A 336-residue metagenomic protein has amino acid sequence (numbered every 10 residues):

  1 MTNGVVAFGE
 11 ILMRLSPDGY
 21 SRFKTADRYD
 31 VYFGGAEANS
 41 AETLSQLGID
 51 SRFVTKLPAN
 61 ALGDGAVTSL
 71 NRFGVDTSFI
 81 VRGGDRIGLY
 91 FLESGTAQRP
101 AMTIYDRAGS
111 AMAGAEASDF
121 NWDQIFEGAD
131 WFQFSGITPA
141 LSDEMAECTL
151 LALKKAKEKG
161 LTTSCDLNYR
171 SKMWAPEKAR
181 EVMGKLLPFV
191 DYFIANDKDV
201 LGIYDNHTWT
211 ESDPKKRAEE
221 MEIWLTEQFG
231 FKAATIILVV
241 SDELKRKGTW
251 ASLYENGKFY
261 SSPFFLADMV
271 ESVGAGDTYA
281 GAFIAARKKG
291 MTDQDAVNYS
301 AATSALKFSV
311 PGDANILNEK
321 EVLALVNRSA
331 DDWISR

Functional and structural regions predicted by a protein language model:
M1-V75, T96, A115-S118, D268-M269 (+1 more regions): Glycine-rich phosphate/adenosyl-contacting loop at the front of the ribokinase-like
A7-S21, R246-S261: Acidic-glycine-rich active-site phosphate/pyrophosphate-binding loop
D50-I137, V322-R336: Conserved N-terminal subdomain of the carbohydrate kinase-like
F53, T163-C165, F193: Hydrophobic faces of well-ordered beta-strands that scaffold small-molecule active sites in alpha/beta enzyme cores
C148-G160, V182-F189: Catalytic-core regions built around general acid/base machinery
K157-T162, F229-K232: A short helix->loop->beta-strand "cap" motif at the edges of active sites that frequently abuts
M173-N256: Conserved phosphate/ATP/ADP-binding segment of small-molecule kinases
F259, P263-S329: Conserved post-catalytic alpha-helical subdomain immediately downstream of the catalytic base and nucleotide-binding
